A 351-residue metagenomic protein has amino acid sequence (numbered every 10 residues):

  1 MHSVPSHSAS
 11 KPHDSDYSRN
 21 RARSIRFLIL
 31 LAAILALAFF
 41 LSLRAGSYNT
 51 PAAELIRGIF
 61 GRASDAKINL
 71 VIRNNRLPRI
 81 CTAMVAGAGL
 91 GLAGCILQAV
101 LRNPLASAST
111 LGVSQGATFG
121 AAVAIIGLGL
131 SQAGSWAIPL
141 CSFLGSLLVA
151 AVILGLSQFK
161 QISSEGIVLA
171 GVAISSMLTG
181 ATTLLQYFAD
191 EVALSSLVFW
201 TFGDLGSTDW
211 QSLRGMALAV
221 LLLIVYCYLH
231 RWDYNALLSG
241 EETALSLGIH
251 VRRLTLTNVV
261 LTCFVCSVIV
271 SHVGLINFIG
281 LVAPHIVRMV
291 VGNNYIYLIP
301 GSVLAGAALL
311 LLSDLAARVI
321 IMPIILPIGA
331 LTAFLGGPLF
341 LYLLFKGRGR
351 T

Functional and structural regions predicted by a protein language model:
M1-T351: Alpha-helical transmembrane segments in inner-membrane proteins
